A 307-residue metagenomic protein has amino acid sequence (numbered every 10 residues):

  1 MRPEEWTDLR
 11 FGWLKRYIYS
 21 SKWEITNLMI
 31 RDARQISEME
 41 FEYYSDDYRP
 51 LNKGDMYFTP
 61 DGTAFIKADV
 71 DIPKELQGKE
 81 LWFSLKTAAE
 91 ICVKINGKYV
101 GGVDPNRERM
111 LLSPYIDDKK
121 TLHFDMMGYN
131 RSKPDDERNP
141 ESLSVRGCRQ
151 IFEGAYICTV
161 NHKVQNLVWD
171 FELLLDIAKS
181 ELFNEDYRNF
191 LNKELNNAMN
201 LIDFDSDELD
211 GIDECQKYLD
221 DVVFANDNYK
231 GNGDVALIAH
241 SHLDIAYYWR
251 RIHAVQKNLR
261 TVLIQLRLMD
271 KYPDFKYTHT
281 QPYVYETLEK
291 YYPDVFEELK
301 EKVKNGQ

Functional and structural regions predicted by a protein language model:
R2-Y44, G54, A88-E90, I116-Q307: Catalytic-domain carbohydrate-binding cleft regions of carbohydrate-active enzymes
Y44, N52, A88, C92-L111: Solvent-exposed beta-strand/loop surfaces of large extracellular or lumenal domains
G54-K74: Short beta-strands within extracellular/lumenal beta-sheet-rich domains
D61-T63, P105-N106, D117-T121: Solvent-exposed, conformationally flexible loop/turn segments
T63-D69, E80-W82, T121-H123: Intrinsic-disorder/low-complexity, polar/charged segments enriched in Ser/Thr/Lys/Arg/Asp/Glu/Gln
K74, L112-D117: Short, flexible loop/turn segments at beta-strand junctions in immunoglobulin-like and fibronectin type III
E75-I95, F124: Aromatic-lined ligand-binding clefts that engage carbohydrates, nucleic acids, or primary amines
